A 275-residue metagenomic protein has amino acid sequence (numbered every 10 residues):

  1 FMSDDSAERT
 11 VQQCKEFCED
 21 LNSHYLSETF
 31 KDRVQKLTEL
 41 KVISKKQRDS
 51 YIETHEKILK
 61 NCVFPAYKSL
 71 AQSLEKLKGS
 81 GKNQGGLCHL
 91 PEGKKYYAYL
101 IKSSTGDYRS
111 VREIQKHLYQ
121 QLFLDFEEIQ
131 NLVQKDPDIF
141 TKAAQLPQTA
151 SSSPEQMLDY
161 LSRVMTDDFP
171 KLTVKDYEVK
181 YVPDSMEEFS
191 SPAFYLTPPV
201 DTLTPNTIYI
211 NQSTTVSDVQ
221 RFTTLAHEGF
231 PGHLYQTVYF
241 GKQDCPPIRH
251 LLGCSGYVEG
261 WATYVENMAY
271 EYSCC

Functional and structural regions predicted by a protein language model:
F1-C275: N-terminal maturation segment of proteins
